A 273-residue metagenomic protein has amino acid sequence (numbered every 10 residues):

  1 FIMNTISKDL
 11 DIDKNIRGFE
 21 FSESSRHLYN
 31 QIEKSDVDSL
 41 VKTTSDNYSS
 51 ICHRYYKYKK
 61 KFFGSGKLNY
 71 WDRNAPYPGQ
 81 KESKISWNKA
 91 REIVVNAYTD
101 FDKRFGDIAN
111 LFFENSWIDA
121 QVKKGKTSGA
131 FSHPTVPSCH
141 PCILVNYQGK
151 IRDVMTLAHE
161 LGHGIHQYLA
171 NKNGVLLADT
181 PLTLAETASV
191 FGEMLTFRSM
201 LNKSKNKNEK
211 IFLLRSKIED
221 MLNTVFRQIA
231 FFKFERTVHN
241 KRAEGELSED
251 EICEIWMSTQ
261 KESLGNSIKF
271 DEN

Functional and structural regions predicted by a protein language model:
F1-N273: Cation-handling catalytic/transport regions enriched in His/Asp/Glu
